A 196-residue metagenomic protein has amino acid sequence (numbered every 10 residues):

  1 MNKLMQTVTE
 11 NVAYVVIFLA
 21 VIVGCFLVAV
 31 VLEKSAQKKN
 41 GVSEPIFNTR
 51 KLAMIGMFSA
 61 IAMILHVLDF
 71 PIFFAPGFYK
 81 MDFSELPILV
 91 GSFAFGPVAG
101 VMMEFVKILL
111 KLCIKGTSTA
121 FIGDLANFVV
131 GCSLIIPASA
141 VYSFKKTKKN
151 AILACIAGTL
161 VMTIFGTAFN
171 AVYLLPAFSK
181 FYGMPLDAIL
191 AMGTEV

Functional and structural regions predicted by a protein language model:
M1-V196: Loop-helix junctions at membrane interfaces
